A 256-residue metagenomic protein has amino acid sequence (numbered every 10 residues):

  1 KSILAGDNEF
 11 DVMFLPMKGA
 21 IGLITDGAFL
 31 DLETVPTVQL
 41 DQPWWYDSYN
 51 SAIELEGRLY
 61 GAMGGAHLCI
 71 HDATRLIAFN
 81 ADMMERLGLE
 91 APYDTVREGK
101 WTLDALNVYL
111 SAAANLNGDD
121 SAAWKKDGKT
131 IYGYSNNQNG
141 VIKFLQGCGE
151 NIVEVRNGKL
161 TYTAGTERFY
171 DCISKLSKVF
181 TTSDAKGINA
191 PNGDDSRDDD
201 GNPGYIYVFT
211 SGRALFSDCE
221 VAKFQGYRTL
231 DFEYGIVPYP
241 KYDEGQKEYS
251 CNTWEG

Functional and structural regions predicted by a protein language model:
K1-M17: Early extracytoplasmic/lumenal segment of secretory-pathway proteins
D11-F14, T210, L215-C219: Paired acidic/hydrophobic, glycine-rich loop segments that form the ligand-binding mouth/hinge of periplasmic-binding
M13, L55-R75, E85, G99-T161: Extracytoplasmic/periplasmic solute-binding protein
L15-T74, D104: Hinge/lid segment of periplasmic solute-binding proteins
E33-W45, V96-E98, W124, N151-D171 (+1 more regions): Short, solvent-exposed loop/beta-turn-alpha elements that line the ligand-binding surface or hinge of extracytoplasmic
G57, Y227-G256: Extracytoplasmic/periplasmic substrate-recognition and gating elements
A78-A81, W254-G256: A bilobed periplasmic-binding-protein/Venus flytrap-type ligand-binding module shared by bacterial periplasmic
N107-L110, I142-D198: Glycine-centered hinge/linker elements that transmit conformational signals in sensory and ligand-binding systems
